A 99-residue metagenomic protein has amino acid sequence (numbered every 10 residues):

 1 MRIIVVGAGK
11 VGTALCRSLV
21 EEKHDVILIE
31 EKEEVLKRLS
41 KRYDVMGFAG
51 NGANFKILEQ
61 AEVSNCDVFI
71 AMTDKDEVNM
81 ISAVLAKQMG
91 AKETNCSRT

Functional and structural regions predicted by a protein language model:
M1-T99: Cytosolic regulatory regions of ion transport systems
